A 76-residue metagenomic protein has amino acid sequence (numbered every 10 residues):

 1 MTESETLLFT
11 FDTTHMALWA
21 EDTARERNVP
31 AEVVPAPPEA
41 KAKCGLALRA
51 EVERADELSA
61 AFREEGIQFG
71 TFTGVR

Functional and structural regions predicted by a protein language model:
E3-E5, W19: Charged, low-complexity intrinsically disordered tails and linkers
S4, E26, K41-G45, E64: Short connector loops at helix/strand junctions that flank enzyme active sites, especially segments positioning acidic
E5-D12, C44-R49: Solvent-exposed beta-strand motifs enriched in subsets of small alpha/beta binding domains, especially certain
T13-P30: Short amphipathic alpha-helix segments
P30-A36, G70-T71: A short linear hydrophobic-aromatic micro-motif
A36-P38, E57: Charge-dense, low-complexity polyampholytic segments
P38-C44, T73-R76: Short proline/glycine- and acidic-rich turn/helix-capping motifs at secondary-structure junctions
R49-R76: C-terminal structural segments of small proteins and small subunits
